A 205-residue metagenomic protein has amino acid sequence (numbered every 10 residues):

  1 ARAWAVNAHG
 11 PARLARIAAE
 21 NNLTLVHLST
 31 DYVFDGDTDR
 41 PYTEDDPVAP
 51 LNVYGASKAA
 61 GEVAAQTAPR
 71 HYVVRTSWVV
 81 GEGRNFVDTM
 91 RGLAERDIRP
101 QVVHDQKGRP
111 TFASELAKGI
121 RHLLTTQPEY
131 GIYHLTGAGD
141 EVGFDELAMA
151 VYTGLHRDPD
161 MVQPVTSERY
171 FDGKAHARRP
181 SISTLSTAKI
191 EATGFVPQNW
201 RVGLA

Functional and structural regions predicted by a protein language model:
A1-V26: NAD(P)-cofactor binding segment of oxidoreductase domains
L25-T30, D35, V74-T76: SDR active-site strand-loop-helix element
D31-L51: Active-site "gating" loop of Rossmann-like NAD(P)-dependent oxidoreductase/epimerase domains
V48-Y72: Active-site Tyr-X1-5-Lys
V63-G108, A113-A117, R121: NAD(P)-dependent short-chain dehydrogenase/reductase
V102-K107, Y133-E141, A192: Glycine-rich Rossmann NAD(P)(H)-binding loop
G119, T126-K174: Mid/C-terminal beta-alpha module of Rossmann-like enzyme folds, strongest in SDR-family dehydrogenases/epimerases
R178-A205: C-terminal amphipathic/interface module of NAD(P)-dependent oxidoreductases and related NAD-binding regulators
